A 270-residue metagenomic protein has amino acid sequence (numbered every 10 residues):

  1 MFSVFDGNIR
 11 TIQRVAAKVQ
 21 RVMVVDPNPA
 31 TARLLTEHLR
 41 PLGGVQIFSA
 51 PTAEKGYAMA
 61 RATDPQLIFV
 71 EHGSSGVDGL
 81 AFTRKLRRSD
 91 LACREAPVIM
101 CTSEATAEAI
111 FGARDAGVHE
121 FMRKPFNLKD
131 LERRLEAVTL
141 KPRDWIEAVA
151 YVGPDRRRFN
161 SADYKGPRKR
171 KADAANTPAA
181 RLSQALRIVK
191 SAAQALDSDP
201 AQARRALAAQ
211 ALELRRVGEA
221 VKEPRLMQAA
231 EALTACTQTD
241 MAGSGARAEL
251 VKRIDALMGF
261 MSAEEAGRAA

Functional and structural regions predicted by a protein language model:
I12, D78-R94: Short amphipathic alpha-helix used as the core "switch/output" element in two-component signaling
V15, L140-A195: CheY-like receiver
K18-A30, L35-L39, S49, I68: Conserved acidic segment of CheY-like receiver
A30, L34, F126-T139, E147: C-terminal output helix
T63-S74: Active-site beta3 strand of CheY-like receiver
A81, R94, E104-E120, R133 (+1 more regions): Alpha4 helix (beta4-alpha4-beta5 surface) of REC/receiver domains from two-component response regulators
L186-V189, A195, D199-A270: Flexible loop/N-cap segments at domain edges
